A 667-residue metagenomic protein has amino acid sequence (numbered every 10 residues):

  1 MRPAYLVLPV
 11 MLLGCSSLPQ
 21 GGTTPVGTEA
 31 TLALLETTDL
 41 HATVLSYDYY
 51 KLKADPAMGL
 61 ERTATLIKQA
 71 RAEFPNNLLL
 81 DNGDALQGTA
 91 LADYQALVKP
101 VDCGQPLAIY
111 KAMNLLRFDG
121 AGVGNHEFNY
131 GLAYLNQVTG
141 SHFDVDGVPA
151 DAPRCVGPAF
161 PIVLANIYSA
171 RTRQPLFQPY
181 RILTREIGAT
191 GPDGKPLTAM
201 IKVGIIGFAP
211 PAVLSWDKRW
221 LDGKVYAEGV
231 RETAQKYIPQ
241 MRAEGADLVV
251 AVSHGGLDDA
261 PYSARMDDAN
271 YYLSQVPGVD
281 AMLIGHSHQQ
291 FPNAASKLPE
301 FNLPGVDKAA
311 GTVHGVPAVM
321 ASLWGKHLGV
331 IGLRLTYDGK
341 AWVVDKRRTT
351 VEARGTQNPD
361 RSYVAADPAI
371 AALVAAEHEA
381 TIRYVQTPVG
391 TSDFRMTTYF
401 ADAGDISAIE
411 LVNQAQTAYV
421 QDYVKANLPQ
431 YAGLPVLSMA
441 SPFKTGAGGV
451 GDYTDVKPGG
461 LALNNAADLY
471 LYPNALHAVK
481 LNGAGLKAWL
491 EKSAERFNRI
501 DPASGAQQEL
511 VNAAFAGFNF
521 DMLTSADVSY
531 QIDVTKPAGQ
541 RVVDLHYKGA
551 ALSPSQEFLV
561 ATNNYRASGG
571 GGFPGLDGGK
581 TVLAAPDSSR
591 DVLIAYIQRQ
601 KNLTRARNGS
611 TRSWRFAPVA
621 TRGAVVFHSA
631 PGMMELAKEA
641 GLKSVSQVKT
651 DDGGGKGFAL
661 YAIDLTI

Functional and structural regions predicted by a protein language model:
M1-L18: Gram-negative bacterial Sec-dependent N-terminal signal peptides
V10-L12, A369-T381, S589-I594: Short, Φ-rich (hydrophobic/aromatic) sequence segments
S16-T349, L411-Y419, V424-P429, G572 (+1 more regions): Acidic, metal/ion-coordinating pockets
P25-A33, T43, K51-M58, R62 (+6 more regions): Feature captures C-terminal
A209, D345-S362, H546-G549: Short, solvent-exposed aromatic-acidic interface loops
L328, T336, A353, D360 (+1 more regions): Active-site or pore-adjacent capping/gating segments
Y384-D405: Glycine-rich phosphate/diphosphate-binding loops and the adjacent beta-loop-alpha structural elements that coordinate
